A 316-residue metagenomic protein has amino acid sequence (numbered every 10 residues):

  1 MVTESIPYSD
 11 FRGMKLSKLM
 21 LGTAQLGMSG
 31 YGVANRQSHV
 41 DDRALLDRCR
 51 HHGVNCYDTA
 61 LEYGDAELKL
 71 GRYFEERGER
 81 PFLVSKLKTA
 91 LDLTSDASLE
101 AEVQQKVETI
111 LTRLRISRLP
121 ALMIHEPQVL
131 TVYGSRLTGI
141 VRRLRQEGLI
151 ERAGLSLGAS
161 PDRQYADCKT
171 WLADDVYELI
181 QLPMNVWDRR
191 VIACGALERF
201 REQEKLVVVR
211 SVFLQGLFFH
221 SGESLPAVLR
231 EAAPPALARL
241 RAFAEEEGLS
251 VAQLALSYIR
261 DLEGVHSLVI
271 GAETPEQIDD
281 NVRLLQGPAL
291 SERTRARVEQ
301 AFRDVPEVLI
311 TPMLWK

Functional and structural regions predicted by a protein language model:
M1-P81: N-terminal binding-site loop/beta-alpha segment at the start of enzyme catalytic domains that lines or forms
F11-K15, G71-F82, L111-I116, G139 (+3 more regions): Acidic (Asp/Glu)-rich catalytic clusters
L21, Y57, L70, L83 (+7 more regions): Conserved, mostly hydrophobic/aromatic
L26-V40, L87-A101, E126, L130-T131 (+1 more regions): Active-site mouth loops of central-metabolism enzymes
A34-R48, S98-L114, P161-W171: Short, acidic/polar
H51-V54, I116-L119, I150, Y177 (+1 more regions): A structural motif
L111-Y133: Active-site groove signature of glycoside hydrolases
P127-A301, V305-I310: Beta/alpha (TIM)-barrel catalytic core signal, keyed to glycine-rich beta->alpha loops juxtaposed to Asp/Glu that bind
